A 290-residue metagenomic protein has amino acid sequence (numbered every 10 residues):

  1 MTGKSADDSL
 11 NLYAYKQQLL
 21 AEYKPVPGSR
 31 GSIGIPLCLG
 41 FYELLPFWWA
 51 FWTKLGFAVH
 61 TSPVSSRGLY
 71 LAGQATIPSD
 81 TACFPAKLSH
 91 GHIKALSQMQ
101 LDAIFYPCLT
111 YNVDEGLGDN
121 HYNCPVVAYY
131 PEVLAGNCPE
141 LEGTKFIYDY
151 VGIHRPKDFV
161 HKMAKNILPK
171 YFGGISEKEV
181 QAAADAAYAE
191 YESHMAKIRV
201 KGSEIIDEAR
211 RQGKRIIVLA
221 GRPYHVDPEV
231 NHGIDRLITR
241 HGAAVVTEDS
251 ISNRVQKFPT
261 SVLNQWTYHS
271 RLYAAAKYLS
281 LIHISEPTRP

Functional and structural regions predicted by a protein language model:
G3-S5, Y70-K87, L117-H121, A183-H194 (+1 more regions): Acidic/glycine-enriched edge-of-secondary-structure segments
S5-S29, I35, Y150-S252: A charged, amphipathic alpha-helical module
N11-Y23, V59-H60, I93-L96, Y130-C138 (+2 more regions): Structured alpha-helical segments in the cores of large, soluble enzyme domains
A14-K16, L20, S29-A103, Y111 (+2 more regions): Metallocofactor- and cofactor-centric catalytic cores in central/energy metabolism, strongly enriched
L37-E43, S65-R67, A86-K87, C108-V113 (+3 more regions): Gly/Ser/Thr-rich loops at beta-strand to alpha-helix junctions that form or flank small-molecule/cofactor-binding
G40-F41, L45-S62, Y70-A75, Q212-A275: Redox- and metal-dependent alpha/beta enzyme cores, enriched for Fe-S-associated oxidoreductases and cofactor-handling
T76-I77, C83-V151: N-terminal glycine-rich phosphate/adenylate-binding segment common to multiple enzyme folds
I282-P290: Residue-level detector of conserved catalytic or cofactor/ligand-binding positions in enzyme active sites
